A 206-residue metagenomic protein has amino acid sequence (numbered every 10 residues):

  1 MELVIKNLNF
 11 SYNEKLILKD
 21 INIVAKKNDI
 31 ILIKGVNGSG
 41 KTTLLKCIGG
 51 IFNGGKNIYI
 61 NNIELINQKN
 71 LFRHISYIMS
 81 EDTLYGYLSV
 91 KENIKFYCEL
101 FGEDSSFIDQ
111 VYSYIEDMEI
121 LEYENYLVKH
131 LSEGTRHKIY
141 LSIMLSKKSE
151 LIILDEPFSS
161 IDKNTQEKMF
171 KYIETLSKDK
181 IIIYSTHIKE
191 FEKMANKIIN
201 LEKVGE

Functional and structural regions predicted by a protein language model:
K34-V36: The feature captures the beta-strand-to-loop junction immediately N-terminal to the Walker
G49: Helix-to-loop junction immediately C-terminal to a conserved catalytic motif
N53-L71: Conserved ABC transporter NBD signature motif
K95, S106-Y123: Conserved ABC ATPase "signature" region
L127-G134: Conserved ABC ATPase signature
L141: Hydrophobic anchor residue at the start of the ABC signature
